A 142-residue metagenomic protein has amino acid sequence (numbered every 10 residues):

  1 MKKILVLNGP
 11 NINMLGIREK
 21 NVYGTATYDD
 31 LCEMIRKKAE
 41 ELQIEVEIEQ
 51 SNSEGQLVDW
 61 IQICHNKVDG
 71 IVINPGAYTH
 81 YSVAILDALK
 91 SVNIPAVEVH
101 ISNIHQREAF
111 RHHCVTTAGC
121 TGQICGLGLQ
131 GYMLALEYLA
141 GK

Functional and structural regions predicted by a protein language model:
M1-I4: Extreme N-terminal starter segment of soluble prokaryotic enzymes
L15-D29: Glycine- and acidic-residue-enriched helix-capping/strand-helix junction motifs
E47-G55: Short beta->alpha junction loops
Q56-W60: Short acidic active-site motifs
C64-I71: Short acidic/histidine-rich motifs immediately flanking catalytic phosphotransfer sites in two-component signaling
I73-R111: Helix-loop-strand module that forms the ligand-binding subsite of alpha/beta enzymes
V97, H105-K142: Short, glycine-/small-residue-rich phosphate/pyrophosphate-handling segment
